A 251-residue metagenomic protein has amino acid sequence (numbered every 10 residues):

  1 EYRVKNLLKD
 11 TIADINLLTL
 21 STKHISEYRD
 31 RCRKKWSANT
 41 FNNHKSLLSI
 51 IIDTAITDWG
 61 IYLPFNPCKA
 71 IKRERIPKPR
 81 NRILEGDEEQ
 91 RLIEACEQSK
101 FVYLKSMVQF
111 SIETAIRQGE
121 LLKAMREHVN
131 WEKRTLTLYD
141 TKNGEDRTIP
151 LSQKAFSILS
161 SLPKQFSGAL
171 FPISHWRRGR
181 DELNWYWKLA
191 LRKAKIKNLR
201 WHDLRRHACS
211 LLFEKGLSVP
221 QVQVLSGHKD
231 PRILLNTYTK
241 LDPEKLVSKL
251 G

Functional and structural regions predicted by a protein language model:
E1-S37, I51-D58: Basic/aromatic-enriched alpha-helical hairpins
Y2-N6, E27, S46, I50 (+5 more regions): Generic recognition of well-ordered alpha-helical segments within structured catalytic/regulatory domains
L20, Y103-K105, R180-D181, K197-G216: Short basic/aromatic active-site micro-motif
A38, N42-H44, T57, Y62-Q118 (+5 more regions): Basic, Lys/Arg- and aromatic-enriched nucleic-acid-binding interface segment
S49-I52, I56, D242, L246: C-terminal flanking helix
I83, D140-G144, K154, V219 (+1 more regions): Catalytic-site neighborhood detector that most strongly recognizes the C-terminal catalytic loop/helix of tyrosine
E120-L122, L199-R200, C209, G216-H228: Active-site-proximal segment of tyrosine recombinases
T141-S161, S167-L189, A194, R200: C-terminal catalytic core of Y-nucleophile DNA break-rejoin enzymes
